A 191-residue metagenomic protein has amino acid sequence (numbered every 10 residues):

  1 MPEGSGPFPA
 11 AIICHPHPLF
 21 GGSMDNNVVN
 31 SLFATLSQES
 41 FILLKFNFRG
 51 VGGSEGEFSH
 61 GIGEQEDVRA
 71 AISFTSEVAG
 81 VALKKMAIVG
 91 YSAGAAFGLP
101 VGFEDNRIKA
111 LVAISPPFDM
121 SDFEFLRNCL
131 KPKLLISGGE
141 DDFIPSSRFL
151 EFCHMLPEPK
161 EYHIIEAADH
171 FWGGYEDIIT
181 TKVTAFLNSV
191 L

Functional and structural regions predicted by a protein language model:
M1-A79: Serine-hydrolase catalytic machinery in alpha/beta-hydrolase-like enzymes
F8-A11, P132, K160: Alpha/beta-hydrolase fold active-site loops
E66-K131: Primarily recognizes the serine-hydrolase "nucleophile elbow" in alpha/beta-hydrolase and SGNH/GDSL folds
C129, L134-S137, D141: Short beta-strand/loop motif that positions the catalytic acidic residue of the alpha/beta-hydrolase fold
E140-I144, H170-F171: Acidic catalytic loop of the alpha/beta-hydrolase fold
P145-C153: Short alpha-helix in the alpha/beta-hydrolase fold that links the catalytic acid
M155-F171: Catalytic histidine neighborhood in serine/cysteine hydrolases with alpha/beta-hydrolase-type architecture
A168-T180: Catalytic histidine-centered segment of alpha/beta-hydrolase-like enzymes
